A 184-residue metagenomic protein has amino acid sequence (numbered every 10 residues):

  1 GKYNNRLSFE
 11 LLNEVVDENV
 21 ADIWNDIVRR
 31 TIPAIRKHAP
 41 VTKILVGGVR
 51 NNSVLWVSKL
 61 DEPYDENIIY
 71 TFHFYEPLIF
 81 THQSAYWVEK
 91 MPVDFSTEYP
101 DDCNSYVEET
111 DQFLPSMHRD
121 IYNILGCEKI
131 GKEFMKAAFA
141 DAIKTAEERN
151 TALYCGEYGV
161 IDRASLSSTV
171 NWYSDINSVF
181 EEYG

Functional and structural regions predicted by a protein language model:
G1-K129, K136, A140-V160, E182-Y183: Active-site region of glycoside hydrolase catalytic domains
G131, D162-L166: Short, glycine/charged-rich beta-strand-loop motifs at protein surfaces that mediate ligand recognition and catalysis
M135-A142, N171-N177: Short, acidic/polar
S165-G184: Extended hydrophobic/aromatic segments used for targeting, binding, or gating
